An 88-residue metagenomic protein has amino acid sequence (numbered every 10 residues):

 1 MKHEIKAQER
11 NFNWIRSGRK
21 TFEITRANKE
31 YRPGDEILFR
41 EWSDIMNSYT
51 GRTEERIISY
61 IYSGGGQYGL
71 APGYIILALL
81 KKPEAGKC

Functional and structural regions predicted by a protein language model:
M1-C88: Catalytic phosphate/metal-binding cores of nucleic-acid and nucleotide-processing enzymes, i.e., regions that mediate
